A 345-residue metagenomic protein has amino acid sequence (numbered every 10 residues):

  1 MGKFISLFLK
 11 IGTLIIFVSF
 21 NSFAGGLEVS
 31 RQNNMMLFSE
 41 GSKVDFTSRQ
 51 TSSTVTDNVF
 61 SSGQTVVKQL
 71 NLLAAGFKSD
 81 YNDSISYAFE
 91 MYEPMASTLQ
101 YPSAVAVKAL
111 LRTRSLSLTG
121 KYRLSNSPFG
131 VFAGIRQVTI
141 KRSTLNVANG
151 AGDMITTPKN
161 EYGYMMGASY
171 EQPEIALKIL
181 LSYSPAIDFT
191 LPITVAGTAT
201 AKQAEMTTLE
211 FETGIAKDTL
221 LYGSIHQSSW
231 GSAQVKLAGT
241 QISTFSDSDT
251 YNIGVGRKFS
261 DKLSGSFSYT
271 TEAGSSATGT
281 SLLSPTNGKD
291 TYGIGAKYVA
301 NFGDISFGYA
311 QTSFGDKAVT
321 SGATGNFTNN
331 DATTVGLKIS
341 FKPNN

Functional and structural regions predicted by a protein language model:
G2-F4, K10-T47, E174-A176, K297-N301 (+1 more regions): Outer-membrane beta-barrel biogenesis signature
G25-E28, G41, T56-S61, L72 (+1 more regions): Outer-membrane beta-barrel porins/channels
N33-E40, T65-K68, G76-Y81: Short secondary-structure boundary/capping segments within folded domains
T47-L73: N-terminal, post-signal-peptide region of Sec/Tat-exported proteins
